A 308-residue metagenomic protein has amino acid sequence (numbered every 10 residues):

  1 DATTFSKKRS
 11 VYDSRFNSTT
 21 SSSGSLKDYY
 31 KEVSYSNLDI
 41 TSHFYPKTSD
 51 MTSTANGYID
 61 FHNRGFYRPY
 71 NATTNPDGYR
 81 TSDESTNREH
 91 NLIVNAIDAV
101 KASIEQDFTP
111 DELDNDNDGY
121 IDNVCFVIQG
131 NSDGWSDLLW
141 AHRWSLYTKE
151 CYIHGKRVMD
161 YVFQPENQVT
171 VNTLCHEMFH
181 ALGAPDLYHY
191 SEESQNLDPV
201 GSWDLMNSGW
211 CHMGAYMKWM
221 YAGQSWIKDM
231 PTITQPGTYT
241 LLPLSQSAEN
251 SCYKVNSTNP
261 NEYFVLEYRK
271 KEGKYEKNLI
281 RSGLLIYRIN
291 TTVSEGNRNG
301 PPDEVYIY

Functional and structural regions predicted by a protein language model:
D1-C175, A181, P185-E193, Y287-Y308: Propeptide-to-catalytic entry region of secreted or membrane-anchored zinc metalloproteases
N123-C125, Q129-R281, N290-T292: Extracellular hydrolytic enzyme modules, especially secreted metalloproteases of the metzincin/thermolysin-like class
